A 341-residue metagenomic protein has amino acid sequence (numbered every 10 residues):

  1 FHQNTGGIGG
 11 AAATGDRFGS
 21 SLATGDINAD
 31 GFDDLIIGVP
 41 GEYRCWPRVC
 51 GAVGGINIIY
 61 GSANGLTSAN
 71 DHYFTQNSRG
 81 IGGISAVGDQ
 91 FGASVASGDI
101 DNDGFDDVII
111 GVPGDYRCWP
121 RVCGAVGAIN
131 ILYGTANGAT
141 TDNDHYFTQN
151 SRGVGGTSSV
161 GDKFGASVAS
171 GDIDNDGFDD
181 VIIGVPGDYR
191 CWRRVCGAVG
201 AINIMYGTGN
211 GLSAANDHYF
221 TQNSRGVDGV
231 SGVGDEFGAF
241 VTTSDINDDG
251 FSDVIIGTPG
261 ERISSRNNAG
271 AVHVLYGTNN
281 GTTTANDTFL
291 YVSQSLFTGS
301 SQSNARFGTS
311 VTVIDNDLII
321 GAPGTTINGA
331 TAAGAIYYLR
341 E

Functional and structural regions predicted by a protein language model:
F1-E341: Conserved beta-strand/short-helix segments that make up beta-rich extracellular adhesion/recognition modules
